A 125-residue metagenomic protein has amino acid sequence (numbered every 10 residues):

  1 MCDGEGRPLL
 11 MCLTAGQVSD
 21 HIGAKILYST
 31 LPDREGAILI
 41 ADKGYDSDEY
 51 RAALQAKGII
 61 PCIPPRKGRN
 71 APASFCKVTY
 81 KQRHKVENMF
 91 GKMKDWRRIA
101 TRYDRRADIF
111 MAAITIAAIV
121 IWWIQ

Functional and structural regions predicted by a protein language model:
D3: Short, acidic, Ser/Thr-enriched surface-loop or helix-capping motifs
C12-D33, I38: Active-site beta-loop-alpha junctions of metal-dependent nucleic acid enzymes, especially the RNase H-like/DDE
Q17, D33-A107: Helix-centered, glycine/charged polyanion-binding patches within enzymatic domains that contact phosphate-containing
H21-A24, V86, F90, A113: A general structural signal for well-ordered alpha-helical segments in protein cores
A24, D42, I116: Residue-level signal for inorganic ion chemistry
A113-Q125: Charged phosphate-binding loop/patch that engages nucleotide di/tri-phosphates or the phosphate backbone of nucleic
